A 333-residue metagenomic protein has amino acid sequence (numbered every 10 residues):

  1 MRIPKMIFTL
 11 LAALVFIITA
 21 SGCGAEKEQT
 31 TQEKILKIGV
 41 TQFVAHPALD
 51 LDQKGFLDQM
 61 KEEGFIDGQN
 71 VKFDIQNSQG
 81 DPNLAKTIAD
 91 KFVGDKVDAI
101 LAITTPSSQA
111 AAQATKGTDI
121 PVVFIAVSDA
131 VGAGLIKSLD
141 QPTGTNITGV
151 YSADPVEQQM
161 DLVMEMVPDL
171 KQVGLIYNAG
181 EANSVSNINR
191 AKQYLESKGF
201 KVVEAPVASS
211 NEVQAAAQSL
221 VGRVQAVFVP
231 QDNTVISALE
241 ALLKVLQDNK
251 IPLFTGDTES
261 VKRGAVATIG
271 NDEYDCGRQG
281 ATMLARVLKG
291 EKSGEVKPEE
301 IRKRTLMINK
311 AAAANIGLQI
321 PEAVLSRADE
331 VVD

Functional and structural regions predicted by a protein language model:
R2-L11, C23-D333: Short hydrophobic alpha-helices and adjacent helix-cap/hinge residues
A12-F16: Hydrophobic helical h-region of N-terminal Sec-dependent signal peptides in bacterial secretory/periplasmic proteins
I18-G22: C-terminal motif of bacterial Sec signal peptides marking the signal peptidase cleavage site
